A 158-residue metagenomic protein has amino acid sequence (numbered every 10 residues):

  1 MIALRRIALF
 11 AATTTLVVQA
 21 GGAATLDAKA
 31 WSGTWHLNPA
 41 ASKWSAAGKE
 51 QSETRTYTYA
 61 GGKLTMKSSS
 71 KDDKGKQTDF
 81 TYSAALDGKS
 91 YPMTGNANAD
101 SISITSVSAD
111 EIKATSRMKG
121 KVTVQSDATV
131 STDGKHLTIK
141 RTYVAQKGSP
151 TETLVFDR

Functional and structural regions predicted by a protein language model:
M1-A11: Bacterial N-terminal signal peptides that target proteins for export
I2, V18-A28: Compositionally biased, disordered extreme N-termini, encompassing classical targeting presequences
R5, T15-L16, I102, T153: Residue-level marker of intrinsically disordered, low-complexity segments enriched for small/polar residues
R6-I7, A20, T142: Positively charged, low-complexity intrinsically disordered regions
F10-Q19: Bacterial N-terminal signal peptides
A24-R158: Hydrophobic small-molecule pocket/channel-lining residues, especially in calycin-type beta-barrels
